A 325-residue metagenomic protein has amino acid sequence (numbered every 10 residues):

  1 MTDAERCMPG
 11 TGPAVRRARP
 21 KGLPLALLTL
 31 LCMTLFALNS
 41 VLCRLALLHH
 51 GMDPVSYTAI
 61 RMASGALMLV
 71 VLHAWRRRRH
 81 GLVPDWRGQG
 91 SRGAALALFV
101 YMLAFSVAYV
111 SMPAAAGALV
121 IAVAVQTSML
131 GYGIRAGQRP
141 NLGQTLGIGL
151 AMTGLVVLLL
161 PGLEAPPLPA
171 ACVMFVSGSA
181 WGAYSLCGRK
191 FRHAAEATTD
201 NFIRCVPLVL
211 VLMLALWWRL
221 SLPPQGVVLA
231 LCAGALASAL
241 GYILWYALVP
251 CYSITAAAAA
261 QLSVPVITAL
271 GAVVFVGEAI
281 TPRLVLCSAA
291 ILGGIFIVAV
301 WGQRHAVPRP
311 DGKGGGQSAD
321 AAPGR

Functional and structural regions predicted by a protein language model:
M1-A59, L96, L103-A104, T153 (+3 more regions): Glycine-/small-residue-enriched transmembrane alpha-helix faces in small-molecule transporters and effluxers
T2-C7, H50-V100, A124-M129, A180-Y184 (+2 more regions): Transmembrane alpha-helices of multi-pass small-molecule transport proteins
T2-D3, P9-G10, M62, L262-R325: C-terminal-most transmembrane helix of multi-pass membrane proteins
L23-L31, V55-V71, G147-L150, P169-V176 (+3 more regions): Hydrophobic alpha-helical transmembrane segments of multi-pass integral membrane proteins, especially transporters
L35, V70, A74-I121, M129-L130 (+3 more regions): Specific transmembrane alpha-helical segments of multi-pass solute transporters/efflux pumps, especially DMT/EamA
A46, Y57, R61, A108 (+6 more regions): Hydrophobic/aromatic residues within transmembrane alpha-helices of multi-pass small-molecule transporters
S56-L67, S106-R139, S177, T255-V273: Specific alpha-helical transmembrane segments that line the substrate/conduction pathway and gating interfaces
L69, H73, L98, P140-L160 (+5 more regions): Hydrophobic transmembrane alpha-helices of multi-pass small-molecule transport proteins
